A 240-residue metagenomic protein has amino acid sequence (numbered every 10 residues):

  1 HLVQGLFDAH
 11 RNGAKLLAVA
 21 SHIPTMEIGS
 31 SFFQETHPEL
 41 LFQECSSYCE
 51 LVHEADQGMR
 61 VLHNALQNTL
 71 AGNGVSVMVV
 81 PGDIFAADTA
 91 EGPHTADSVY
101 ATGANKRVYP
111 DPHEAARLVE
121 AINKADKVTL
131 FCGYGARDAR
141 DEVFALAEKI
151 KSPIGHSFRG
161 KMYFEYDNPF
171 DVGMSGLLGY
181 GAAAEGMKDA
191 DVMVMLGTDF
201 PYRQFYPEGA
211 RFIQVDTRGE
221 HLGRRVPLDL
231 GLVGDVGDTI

Functional and structural regions predicted by a protein language model:
H1-I240: N-terminal alpha/beta PP-like core and its mobile active-site loop of ThDP/TPP-dependent enzymes
